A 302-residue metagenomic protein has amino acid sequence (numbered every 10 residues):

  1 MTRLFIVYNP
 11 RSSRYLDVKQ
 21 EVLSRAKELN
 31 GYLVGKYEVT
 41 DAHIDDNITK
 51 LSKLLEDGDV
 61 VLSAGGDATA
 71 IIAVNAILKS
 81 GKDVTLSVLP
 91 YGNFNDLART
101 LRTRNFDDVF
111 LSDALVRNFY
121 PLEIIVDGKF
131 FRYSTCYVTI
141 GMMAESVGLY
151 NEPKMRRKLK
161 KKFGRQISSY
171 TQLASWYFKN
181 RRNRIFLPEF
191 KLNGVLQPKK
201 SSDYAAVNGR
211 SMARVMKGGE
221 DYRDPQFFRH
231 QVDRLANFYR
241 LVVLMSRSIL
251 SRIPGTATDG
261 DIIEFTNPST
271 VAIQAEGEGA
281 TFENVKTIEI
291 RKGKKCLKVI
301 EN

Functional and structural regions predicted by a protein language model:
M1-A64, I71, N75-A76, T103 (+1 more regions): ATP/NTP phosphate-donor binding region
V7-N9, L89, V207: Short hydrophobic segments within beta-strands
R11, V138-M142, V207-S211: Glycine-rich beta-alpha junction loops
L16, S80-D203: Catalytic core of DAGKc-family lipid kinases
G65-G66, T139: Helix N-cap/beta->alpha junction signal
M143-S146, K199-K200, S211-M216, F238-Y239: Short acidic/glycine-rich loop or secondary-structure boundary segments that cap or lie
L192, L196-P198, K217-N302: ATP/nucleoside-binding phosphotransfer catalytic cores, i.e., glycine-rich phosphate-binding loops
A205-K217, G279: Glycine-rich phosphate/pyrophosphate-binding beta-alpha loops
